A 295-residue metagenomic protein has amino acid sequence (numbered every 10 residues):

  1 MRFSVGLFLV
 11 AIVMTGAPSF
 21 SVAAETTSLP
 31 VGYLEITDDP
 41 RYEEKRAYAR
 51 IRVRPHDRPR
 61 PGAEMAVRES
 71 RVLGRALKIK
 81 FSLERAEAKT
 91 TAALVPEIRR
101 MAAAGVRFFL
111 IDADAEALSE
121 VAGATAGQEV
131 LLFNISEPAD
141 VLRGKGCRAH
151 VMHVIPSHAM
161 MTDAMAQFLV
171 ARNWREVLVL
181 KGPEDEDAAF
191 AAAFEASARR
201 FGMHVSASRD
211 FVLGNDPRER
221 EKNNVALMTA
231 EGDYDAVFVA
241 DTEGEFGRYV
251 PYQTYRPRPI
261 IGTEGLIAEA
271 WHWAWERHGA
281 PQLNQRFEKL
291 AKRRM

Functional and structural regions predicted by a protein language model:
G6-A17: Bacterial N-terminal signal peptides
Y42-E44, R50-E84: Signal peptide-proximal N-terminal region of secreted/periplasmic/extracellular or secretory-lumen proteins
A63, E276-M295: Extracellular/periplasmic ligand-binding modules, especially the Venus flytrap/periplasmic-binding
V72-G144: Beta-alpha junction/loop-to-helix N-cap segments that form part of ligand/metal-binding clefts
V72-T90, C147-V151, R199-R218: Short beta-strand elements in bilobed, periplasmic/extracellular small-molecule ligand-binding domains
A122-L132, E176, K181-L283: Extracellular/periplasmic bilobed ligand-binding domains
V130-A164: Extracellular glycoside hydrolase catalytic/binding regions
H153-V177, A189, R277-L283: Hydrophobic alpha-helical segments within soluble ligand-binding/sensing domains
